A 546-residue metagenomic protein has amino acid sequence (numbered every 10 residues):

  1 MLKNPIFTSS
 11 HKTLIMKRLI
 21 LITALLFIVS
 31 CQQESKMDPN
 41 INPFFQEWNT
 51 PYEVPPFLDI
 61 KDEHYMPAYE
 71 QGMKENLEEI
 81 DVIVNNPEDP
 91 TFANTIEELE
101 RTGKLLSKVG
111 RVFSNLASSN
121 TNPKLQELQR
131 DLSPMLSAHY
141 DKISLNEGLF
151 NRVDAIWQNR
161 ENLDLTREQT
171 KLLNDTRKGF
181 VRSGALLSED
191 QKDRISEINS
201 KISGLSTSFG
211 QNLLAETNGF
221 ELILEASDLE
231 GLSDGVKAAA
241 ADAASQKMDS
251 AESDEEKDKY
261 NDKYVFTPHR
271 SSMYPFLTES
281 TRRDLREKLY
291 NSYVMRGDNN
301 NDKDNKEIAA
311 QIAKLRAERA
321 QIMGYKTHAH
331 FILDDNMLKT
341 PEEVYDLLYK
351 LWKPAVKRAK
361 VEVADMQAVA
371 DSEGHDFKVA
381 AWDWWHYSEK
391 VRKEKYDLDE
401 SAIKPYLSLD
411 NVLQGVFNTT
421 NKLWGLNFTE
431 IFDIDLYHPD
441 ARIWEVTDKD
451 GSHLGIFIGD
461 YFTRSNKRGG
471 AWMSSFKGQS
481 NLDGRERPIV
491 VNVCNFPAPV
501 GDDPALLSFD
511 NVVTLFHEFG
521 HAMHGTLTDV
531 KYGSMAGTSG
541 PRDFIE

Functional and structural regions predicted by a protein language model:
M16-I22: Sec-dependent signal peptide recognition, specifically the positively charged N-region followed immediately by
I28-S30: C-terminal motif of bacterial Sec signal peptides marking the signal peptidase cleavage site
K36-A243, K247-S250: N-terminal helix-rich structural modules
N49-H64, F113-L132, A155-E197, V265-E307 (+4 more regions): Short His/Asp/Glu-rich catalytic/ion-coordination signatures at enzyme active sites or charged loops
L172, K201-G204, Q211, A215-F266 (+3 more regions): Active-site-proximal, well-structured secondary-structure segments within enzyme catalytic domains
G324, D510-G525: Active-site recognition of the HExxH zinc-binding catalytic motif
S408, P497-F516: Short pre-active-site segment immediately N-terminal to the catalytic Zn-binding motif
T528-E546: Acidic/histidine-rich catalytic neighborhood
